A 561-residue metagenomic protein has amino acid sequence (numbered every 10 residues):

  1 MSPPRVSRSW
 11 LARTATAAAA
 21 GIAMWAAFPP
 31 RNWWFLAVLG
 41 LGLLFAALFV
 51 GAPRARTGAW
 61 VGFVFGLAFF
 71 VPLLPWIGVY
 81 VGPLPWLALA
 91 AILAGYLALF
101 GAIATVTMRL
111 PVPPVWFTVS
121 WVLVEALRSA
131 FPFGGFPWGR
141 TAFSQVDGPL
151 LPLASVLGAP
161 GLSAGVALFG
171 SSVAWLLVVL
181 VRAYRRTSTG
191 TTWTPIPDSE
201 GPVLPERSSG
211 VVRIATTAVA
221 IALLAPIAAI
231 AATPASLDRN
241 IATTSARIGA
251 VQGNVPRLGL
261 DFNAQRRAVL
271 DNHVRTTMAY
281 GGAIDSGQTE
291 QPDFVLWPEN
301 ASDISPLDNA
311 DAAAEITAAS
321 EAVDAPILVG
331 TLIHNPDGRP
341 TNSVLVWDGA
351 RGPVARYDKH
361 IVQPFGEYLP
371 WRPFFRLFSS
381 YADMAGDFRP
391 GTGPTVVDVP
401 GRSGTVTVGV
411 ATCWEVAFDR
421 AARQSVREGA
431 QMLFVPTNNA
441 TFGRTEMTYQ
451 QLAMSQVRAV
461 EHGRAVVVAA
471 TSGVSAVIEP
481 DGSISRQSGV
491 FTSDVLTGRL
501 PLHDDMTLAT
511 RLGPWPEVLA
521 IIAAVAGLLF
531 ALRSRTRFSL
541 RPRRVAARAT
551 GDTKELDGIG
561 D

Functional and structural regions predicted by a protein language model:
S2-P234, G443-R444, S455-R458, A470-S472 (+6 more regions): Membrane-embedded alpha-helical bundles of multi-pass enzymes that act on lipidic or dolichyl-linked glycan substrates
F28-F45, F69-P72, Q252-G253, T289-I304 (+2 more regions): Short, conserved active-site loops that position catalytic residues or coordinate cofactors/metal ions across diverse
I77-L84, A130-A159, A318-E321, T341-R423 (+1 more regions): Active-site catalytic loop in hydrolytic enzyme cores
Y80, L84, T118-V119, S302 (+4 more regions): CN hydrolase (nitrilase-like) catalytic-core segments centered on the catalytic cysteine and neighboring Lys/Glu
L89, L93, F262-L270, T445-T448: Flexible, glycine- and charge-enriched loops at secondary-structure boundaries
P137, E290-Q291, T407, G429: Short loop/turn motifs at secondary-structure junctions
A232-F365, V396-G404, V410, W414 (+1 more regions): Soluble catalytic regions of membrane-associated enzymes that act on cell-envelope and secretory-pathway components
